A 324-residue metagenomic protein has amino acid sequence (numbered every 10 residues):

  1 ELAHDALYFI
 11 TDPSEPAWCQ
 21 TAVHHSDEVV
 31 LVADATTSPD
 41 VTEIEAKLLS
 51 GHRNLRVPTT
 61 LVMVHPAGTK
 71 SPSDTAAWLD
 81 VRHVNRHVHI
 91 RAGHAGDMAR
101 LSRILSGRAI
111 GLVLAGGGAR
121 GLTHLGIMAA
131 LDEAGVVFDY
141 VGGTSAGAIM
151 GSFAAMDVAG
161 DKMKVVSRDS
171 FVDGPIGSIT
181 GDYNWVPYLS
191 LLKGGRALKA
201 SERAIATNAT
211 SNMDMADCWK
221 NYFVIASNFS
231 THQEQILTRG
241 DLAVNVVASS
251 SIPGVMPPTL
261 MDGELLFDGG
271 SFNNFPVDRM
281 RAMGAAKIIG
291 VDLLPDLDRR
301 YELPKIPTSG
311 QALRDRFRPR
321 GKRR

Functional and structural regions predicted by a protein language model:
E1-A6, S14-T144, S152-R324: Patatin-like phospholipase
I10: Cationic-aromatic interfacial patches
